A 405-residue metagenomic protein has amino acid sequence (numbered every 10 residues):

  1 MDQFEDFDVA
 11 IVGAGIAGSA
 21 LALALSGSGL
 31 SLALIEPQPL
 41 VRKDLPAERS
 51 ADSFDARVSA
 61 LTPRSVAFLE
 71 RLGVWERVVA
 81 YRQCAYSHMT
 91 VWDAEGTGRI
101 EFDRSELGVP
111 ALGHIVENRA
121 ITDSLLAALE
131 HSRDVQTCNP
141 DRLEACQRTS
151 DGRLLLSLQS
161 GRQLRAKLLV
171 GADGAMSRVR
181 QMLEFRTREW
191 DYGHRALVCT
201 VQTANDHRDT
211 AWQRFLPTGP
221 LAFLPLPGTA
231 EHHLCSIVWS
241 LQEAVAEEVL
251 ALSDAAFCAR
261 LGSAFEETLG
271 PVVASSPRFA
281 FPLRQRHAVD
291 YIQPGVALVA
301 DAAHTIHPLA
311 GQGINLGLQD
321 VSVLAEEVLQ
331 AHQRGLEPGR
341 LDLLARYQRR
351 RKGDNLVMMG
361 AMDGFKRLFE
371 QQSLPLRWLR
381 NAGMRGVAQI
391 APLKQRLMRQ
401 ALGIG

Functional and structural regions predicted by a protein language model:
Q3-D6, E76-M182, W190-R195: Conserved N-terminal helical subregion
F4-L34: N-terminal Rossmann-like FAD-binding beta1-loop-alpha1 element of flavoenzymes
A17, L40, M176: Conserved Rossmann-like nucleotide-cofactor binding loop
S26-F54: Glycine-rich FAD pyrophosphate-binding loop
A67, V74, M176-W212, L221 (+1 more regions): Central beta-strand plus flanking loop segment that forms part of the substrate or channel wall within the catalytic
P217-P282: Conserved FAD/dinucleotide-binding core of flavoprotein oxidoreductases
P282-L298, L356-V357, S373: FAD-binding beta-loop-beta segment adjacent to the flavin cofactor pocket
E326-G405: C-terminal helical "tail/cap" subdomain of flavin- and related membrane-associated enzymes
